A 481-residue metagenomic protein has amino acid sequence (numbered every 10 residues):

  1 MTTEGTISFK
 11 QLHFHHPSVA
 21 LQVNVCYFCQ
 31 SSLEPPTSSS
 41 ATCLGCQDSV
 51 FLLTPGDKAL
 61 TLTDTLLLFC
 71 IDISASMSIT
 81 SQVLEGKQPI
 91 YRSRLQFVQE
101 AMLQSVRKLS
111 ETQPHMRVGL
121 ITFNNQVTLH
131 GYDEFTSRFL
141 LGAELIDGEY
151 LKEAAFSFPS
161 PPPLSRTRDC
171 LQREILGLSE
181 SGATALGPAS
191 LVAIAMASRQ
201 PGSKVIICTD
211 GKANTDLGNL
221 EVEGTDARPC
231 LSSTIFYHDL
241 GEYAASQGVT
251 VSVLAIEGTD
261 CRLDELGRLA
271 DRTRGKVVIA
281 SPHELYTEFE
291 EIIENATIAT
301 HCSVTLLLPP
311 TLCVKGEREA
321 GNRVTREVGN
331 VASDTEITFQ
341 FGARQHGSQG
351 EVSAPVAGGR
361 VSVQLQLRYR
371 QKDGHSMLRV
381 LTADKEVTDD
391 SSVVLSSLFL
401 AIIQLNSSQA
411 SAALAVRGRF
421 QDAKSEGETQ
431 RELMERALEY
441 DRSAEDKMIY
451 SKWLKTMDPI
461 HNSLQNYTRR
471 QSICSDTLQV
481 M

Functional and structural regions predicted by a protein language model:
M1, D216-N219, D226, C230-S376: Acidic, polar loop-rich interaction surfaces within structured domains
M1, Q345-M481: Long, acidic serine/threonine- and proline-rich intrinsically disordered regions
T3-G5, K10-Q11, Y27-Q30: Cys/His-coordinated zinc-binding microdomains
F9, H15-S18, P35-P36, N214: Short, non-ligating residues that shape and space the ligands of small metal-coordination modules and catalytic
V19-V23, Q30-F69, I73-E85: Acidic, polar low-complexity linker/tail segments
Q30, T61-S160, L186-V192, R199-T209 (+2 more regions): Von Willebrand factor
P35-S39, M77-Q82, G86, S110-I121 (+17 more regions): Intrinsically disordered, low-complexity regions enriched in proline, serine, glycine and charged residues
N124-G187, K212-C230, D239-L240, Q247-V249 (+1 more regions): Short, charged loop segments at secondary-structure junctions
